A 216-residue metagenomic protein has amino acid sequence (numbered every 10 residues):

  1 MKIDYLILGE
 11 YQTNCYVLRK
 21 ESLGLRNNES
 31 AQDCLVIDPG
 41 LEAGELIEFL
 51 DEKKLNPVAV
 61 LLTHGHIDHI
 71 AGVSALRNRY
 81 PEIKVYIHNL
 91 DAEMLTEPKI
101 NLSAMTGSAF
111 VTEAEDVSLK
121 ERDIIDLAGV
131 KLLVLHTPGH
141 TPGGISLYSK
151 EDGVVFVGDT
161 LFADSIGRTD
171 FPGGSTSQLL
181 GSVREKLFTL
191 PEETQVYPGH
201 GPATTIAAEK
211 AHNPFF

Functional and structural regions predicted by a protein language model:
M1-K53, S146-G158: Conserved beta-strand hairpin/beta-sheet module of binuclear metal-dependent hydrolase folds, prominently
K2-D4, N56, K84, V117 (+2 more regions): Conserved beta-strand segments of alpha/beta enzyme cores
L6-L8, A114-D116, H136-P138: Short Gly/Pro-enriched turn/cap motifs at secondary-structure boundaries
Y16, V117, R122-D123, I145 (+1 more regions): Residue-level detector of beta-strand structural context in well-folded domains
S22, L41, I67, D91 (+4 more regions): Short, glycine/acidic-enriched loop or turn micro-motifs at the edges of active sites
D33, L41-D126, F215: Active-site HxH/HxHxD metal-binding segment of metal-dependent hydrolases
V36-I37, V58-G65, V85-H88, H136-G139 (+2 more regions): Active-site neighborhood of phospho(di)ester-bond hydrolases with catalytic His/Asp-centered motifs
I100-A104, V130-F216: Metallo-beta-lactamase
